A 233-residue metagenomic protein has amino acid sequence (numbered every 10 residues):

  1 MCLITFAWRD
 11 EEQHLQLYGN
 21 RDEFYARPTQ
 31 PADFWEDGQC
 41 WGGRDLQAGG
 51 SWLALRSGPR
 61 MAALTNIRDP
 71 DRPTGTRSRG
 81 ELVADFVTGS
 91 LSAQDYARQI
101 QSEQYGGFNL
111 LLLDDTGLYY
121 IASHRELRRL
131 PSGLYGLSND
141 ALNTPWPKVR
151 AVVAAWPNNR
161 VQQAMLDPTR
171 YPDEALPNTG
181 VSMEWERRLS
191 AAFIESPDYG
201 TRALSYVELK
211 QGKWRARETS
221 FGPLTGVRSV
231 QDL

Functional and structural regions predicted by a protein language model:
M1-L233: N-terminal nucleophile
